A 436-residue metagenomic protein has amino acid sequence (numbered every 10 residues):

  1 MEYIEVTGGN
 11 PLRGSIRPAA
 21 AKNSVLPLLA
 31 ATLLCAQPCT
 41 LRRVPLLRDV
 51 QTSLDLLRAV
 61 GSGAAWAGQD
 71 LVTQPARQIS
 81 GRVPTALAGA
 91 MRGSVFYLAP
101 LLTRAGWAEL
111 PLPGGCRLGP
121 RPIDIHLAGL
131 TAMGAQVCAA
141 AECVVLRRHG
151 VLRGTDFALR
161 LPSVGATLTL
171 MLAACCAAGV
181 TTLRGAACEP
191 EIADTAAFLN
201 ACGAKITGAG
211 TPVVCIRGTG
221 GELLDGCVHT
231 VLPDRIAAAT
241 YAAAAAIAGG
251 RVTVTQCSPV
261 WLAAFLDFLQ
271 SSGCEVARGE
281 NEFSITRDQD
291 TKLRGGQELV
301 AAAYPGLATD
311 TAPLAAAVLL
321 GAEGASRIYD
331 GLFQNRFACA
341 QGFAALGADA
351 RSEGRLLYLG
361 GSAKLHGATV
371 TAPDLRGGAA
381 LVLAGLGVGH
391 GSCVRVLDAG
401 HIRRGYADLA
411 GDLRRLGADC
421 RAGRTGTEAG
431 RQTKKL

Functional and structural regions predicted by a protein language model:
M1-L436: Short, structured segments at the rim of ligand-binding sites
